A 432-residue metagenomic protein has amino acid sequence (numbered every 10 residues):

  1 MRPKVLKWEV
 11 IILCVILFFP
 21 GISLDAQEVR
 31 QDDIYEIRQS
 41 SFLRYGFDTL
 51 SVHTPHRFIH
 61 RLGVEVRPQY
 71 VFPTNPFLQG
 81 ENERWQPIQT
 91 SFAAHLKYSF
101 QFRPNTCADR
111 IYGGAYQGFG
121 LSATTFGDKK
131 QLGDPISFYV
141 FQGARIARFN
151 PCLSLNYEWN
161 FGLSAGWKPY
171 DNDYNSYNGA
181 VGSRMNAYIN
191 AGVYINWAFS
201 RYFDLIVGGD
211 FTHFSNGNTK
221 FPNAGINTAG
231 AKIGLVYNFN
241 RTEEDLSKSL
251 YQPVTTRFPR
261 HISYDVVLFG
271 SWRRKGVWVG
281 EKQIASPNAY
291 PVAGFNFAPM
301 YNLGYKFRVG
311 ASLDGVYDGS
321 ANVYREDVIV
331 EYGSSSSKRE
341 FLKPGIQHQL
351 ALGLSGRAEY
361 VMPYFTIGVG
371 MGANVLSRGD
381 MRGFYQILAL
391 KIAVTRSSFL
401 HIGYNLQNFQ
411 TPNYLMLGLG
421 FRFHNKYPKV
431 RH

Functional and structural regions predicted by a protein language model:
E36, N227-K248, P412-H432: Outer-membrane beta-barrel "beta-signal"
H56-L62, I111-Q117, P151-Y157, R201-L205 (+7 more regions): Outer-envelope beta-barrel architecture signal
F58, I88-A94, L132-F138, L153 (+8 more regions): Residues that define the transmembrane beta-barrel architecture of outer-membrane proteins
H60, E65-R84, A108-R110, Q131 (+4 more regions): Outer-membrane beta-barrel translocator/channel fold
V64, A94-F100, V140-I146, W159-L163 (+8 more regions): Residues on the lipid-exposed face of transmembrane beta-strands in outer-membrane beta-barrel proteins
V66-F72, F100, L121-G127, F161-P169 (+8 more regions): Transmembrane beta-strands of outer-membrane beta-barrel pores
F72, N105-C107, W197, R201-L205 (+5 more regions): Repeated loop/turn-to-beta-strand initiation elements of outer-membrane beta-barrel proteins
Y112-F161, A165, L235, L303-V375 (+3 more regions): Gram-negative (and chloroplast) outer-membrane scaffold detector with strong preference for beta-barrel transmembrane
